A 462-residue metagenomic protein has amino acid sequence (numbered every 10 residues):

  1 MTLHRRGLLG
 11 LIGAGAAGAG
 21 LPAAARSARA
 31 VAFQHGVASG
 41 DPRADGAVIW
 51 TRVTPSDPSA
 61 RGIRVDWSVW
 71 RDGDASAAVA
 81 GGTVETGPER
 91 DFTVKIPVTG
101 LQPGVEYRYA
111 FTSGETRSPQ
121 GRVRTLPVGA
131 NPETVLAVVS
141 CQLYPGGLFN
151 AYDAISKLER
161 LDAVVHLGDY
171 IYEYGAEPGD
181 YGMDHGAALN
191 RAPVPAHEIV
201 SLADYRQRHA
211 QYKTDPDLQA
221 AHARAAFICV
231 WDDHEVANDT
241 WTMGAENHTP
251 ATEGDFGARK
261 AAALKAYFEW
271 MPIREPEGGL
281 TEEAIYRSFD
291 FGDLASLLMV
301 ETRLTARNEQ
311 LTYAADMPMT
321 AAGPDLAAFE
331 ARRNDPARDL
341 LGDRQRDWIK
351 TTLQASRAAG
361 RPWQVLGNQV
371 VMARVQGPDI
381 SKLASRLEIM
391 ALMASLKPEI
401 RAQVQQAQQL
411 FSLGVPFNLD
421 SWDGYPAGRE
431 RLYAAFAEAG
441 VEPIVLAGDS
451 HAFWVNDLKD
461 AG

Functional and structural regions predicted by a protein language model:
M1-L3: Secretory targeting signals
R5-L11, G15-A19, R26-G462: Metal-dependent phosphoester/phosphodiester hydrolase catalytic core
